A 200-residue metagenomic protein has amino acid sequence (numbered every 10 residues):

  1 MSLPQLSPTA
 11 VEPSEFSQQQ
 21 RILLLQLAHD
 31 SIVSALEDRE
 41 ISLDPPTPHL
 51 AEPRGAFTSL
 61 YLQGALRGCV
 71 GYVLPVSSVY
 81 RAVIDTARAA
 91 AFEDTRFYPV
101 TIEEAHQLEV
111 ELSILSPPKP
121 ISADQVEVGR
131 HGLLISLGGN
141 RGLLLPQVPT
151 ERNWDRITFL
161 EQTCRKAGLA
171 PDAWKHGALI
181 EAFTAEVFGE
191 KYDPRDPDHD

Functional and structural regions predicted by a protein language model:
S2-D200: Basic nucleic-acid-binding interfaces
